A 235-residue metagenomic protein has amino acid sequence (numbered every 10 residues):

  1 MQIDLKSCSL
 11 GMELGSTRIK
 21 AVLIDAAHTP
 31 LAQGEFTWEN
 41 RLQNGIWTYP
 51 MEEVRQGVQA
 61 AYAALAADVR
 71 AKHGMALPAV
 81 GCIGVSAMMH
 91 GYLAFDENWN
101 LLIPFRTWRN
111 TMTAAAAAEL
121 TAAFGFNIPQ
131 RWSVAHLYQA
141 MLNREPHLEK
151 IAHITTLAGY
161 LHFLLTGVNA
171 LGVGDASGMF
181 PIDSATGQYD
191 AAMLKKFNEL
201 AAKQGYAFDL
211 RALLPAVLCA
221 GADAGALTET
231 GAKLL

Functional and structural regions predicted by a protein language model:
Q2, M12-G15, G84-S86: Short loop/turn motifs at secondary-structure junctions and domain boundaries
Q2-I3, V22, A232-K233: ATP-binding/phosphotransfer module of carbohydrate and carboxylate kinases, centering on a glycine-rich
S9, L14-E52, N100-T107: Short glycine-rich, Thr/Ser-proximal phosphate-binding strand/loop in the N-terminal lobe of ATP-dependent enzymes
S9, V54-Q56, S133, H153: N-terminal start-of-chain detector that recognizes signal peptides and the immediate post-cleavage beginning
K20, G57-A60, T230: Residues within well-formed alpha-helices
G34-M75, E119-G125: N-terminal phosphate-binding loop and adjacent alpha-helix
A63-L235: Glycine-rich phosphate-binding/catalytic subdomain of phosphoryl-transfer and nucleotide/sugar-phosphate-processing
